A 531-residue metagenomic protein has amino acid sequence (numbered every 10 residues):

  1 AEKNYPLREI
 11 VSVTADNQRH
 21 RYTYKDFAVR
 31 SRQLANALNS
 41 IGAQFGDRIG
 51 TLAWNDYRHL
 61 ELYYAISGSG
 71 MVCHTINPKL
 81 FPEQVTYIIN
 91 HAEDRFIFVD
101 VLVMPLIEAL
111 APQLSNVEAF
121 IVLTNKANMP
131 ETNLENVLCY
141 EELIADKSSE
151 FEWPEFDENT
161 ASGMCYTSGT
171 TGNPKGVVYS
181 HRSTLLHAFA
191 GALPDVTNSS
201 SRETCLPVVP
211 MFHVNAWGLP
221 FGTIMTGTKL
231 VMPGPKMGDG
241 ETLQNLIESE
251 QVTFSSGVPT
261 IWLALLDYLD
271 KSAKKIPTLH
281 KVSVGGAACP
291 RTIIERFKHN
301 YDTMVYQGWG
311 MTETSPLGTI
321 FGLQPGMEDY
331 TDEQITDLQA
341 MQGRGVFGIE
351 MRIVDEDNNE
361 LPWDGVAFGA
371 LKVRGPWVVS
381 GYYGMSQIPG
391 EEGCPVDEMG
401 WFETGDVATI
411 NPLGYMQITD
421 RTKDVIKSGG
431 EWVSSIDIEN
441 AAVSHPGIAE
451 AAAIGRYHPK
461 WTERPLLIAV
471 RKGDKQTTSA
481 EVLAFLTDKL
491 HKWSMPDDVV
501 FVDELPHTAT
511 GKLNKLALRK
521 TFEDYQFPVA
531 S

Functional and structural regions predicted by a protein language model:
I10-D56, L60-Y64, F81-T86, C139-E142: Conserved AMP-binding/adenylate-forming core of the ANL superfamily
L38-A43, S148-T160, M164-L206, G218 (+1 more regions): Conserved adenylate-forming
S40-I41, G68-A145, F156, G473-K475: Structural core segment of the AMP-binding/adenylate-forming
L80, T86, I97-V99, E248 (+8 more regions): AMP-binding/adenylate-forming catalytic core of the ANL superfamily
L123, H491-K512, V529-S531: AMP-binding/adenylate-forming catalytic domain of the ANL superfamily
L185-T204, V214-T253, Y268: Conserved AMP-binding/adenylation subdomain of ANL enzymes
V252-G257, L266-D337, E350, D357-W363 (+1 more regions): Gly/Ser/Thr-rich phosphate-binding loop
G345-K372, Q387-G390, P412-L413, K475-S479 (+1 more regions): Conserved beta-loop-beta connector loops within the AMP-binding
